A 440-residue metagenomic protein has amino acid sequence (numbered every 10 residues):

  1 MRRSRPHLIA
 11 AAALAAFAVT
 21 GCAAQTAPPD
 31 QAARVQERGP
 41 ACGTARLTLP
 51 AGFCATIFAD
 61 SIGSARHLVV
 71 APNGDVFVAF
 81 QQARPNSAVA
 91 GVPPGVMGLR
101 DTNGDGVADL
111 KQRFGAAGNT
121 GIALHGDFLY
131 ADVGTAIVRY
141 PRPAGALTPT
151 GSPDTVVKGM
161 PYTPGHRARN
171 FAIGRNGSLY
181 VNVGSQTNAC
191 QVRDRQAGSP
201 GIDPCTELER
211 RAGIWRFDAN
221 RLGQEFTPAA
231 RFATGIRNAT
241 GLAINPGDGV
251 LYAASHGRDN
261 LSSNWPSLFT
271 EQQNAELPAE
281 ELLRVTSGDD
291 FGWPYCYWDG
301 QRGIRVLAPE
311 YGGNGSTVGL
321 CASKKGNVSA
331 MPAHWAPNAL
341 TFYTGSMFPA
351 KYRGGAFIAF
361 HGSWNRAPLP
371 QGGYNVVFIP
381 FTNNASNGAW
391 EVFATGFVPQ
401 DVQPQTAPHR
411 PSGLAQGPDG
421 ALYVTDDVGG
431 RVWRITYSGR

Functional and structural regions predicted by a protein language model:
P28-L49, A168, S185-T227, I236-N238 (+3 more regions): Beta-propeller domain segments
G39-C42, T56-P85, A336-F342, I358-A359: Beta-strand-rich domains and repeat architectures in extracellular enzymes and scaffolds, especially beta-propellers
F58-I62, Q112-A117, V156-T163, A230-G235 (+3 more regions): Surface loop/turn motifs at the tips and blade-to-blade linkers of beta-strand repeat domains
V70-G74, L124-G126, I173-N176, A243-D248 (+2 more regions): Residue-level detector of Asp-centered blade-edge/turn motifs that repeat once per structural unit in beta-propeller
D75-A79, F128-A131, S178-N182, V250-A254 (+3 more regions): Conserved beta-propeller blade signature
P94-M97, A136-V138, G213-W215, E281 (+2 more regions): A short loop-to-beta-strand structural motif that recurs across blades of beta-propeller domains
L110-K111, N119-T120, H125, T135-G174 (+1 more regions): Asp-box/WD-like beta-propeller blade repeats and closely related beta-sheet repeat scaffolds
A415-R440: Blade-level signature of beta-propeller repeat domains, shared across WD40, Kelch, NHL, RCC1 and BNR/Asp-box propellers
